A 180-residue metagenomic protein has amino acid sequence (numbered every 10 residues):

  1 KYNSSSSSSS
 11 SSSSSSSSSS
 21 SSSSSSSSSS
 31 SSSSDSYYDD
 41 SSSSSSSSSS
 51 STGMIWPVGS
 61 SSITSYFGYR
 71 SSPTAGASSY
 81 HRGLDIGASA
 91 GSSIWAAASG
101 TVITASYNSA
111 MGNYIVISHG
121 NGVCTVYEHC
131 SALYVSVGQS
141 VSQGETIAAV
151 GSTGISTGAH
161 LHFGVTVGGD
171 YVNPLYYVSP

Functional and structural regions predicted by a protein language model:
K1-S50: Alpha-helical oligomerization segments with coiled-coil/rod-like character
T52-P180: Catalytic cores of peptidoglycan-degrading enzymes
